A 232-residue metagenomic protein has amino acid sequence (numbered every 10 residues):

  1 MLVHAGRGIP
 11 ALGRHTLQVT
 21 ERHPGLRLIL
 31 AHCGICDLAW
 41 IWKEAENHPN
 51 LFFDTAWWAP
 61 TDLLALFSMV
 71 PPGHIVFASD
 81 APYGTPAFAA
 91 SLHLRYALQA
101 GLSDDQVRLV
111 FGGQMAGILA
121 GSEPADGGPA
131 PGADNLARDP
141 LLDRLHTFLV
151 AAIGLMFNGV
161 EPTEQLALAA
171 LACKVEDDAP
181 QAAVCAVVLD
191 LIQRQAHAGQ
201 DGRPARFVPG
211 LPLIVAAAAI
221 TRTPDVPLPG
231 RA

Functional and structural regions predicted by a protein language model:
M1-V76, G128-E161: Catalytic pocket-lining loop regions of alpha/beta-barrel enzymes, especially the amidohydrolase/enolase/GH5 lineages
H32, F53, D80, V107 (+1 more regions): Conserved, mostly hydrophobic/aromatic
V76-A78, Y96: Short, local alpha-helical segments
P82, P86-A87: Outer-membrane beta-barrel translocator/channel fold
F88-A232: Mid-to-C-terminal alpha-helical segments outside catalytic/metal-binding sites
